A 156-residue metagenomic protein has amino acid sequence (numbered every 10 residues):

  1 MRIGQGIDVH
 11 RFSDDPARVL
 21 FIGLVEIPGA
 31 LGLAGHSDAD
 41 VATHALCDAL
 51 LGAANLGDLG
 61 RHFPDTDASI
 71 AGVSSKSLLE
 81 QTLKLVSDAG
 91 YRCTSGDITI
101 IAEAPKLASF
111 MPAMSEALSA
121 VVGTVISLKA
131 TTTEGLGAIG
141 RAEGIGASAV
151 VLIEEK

Functional and structural regions predicted by a protein language model:
V9-F12, I22-G23, G29, A42 (+3 more regions): N-terminal, polar/charged subdomain of small-to-medium soluble alpha/beta proteins
H10-E26, E116-V125: Acidic-glycine-rich active-site phosphate/pyrophosphate-binding loop
I27-S37, D65-I70, G135-I139: A short glycine/serine-rich beta->alpha loop
A42, L46, L50: Active-site His/Glu-centered metal-binding helix of metallohydrolases
A49-R92, E103: Glycine- and Gly-Pro-enriched alpha-helical subdomains that act as flexible, kink-prone "lid/hinge" or packing modules
S95-G140: Short, conserved loop-to-beta-strand elements that form functional interface hotspots
I139-K156: C-terminal edge-of-domain segments
